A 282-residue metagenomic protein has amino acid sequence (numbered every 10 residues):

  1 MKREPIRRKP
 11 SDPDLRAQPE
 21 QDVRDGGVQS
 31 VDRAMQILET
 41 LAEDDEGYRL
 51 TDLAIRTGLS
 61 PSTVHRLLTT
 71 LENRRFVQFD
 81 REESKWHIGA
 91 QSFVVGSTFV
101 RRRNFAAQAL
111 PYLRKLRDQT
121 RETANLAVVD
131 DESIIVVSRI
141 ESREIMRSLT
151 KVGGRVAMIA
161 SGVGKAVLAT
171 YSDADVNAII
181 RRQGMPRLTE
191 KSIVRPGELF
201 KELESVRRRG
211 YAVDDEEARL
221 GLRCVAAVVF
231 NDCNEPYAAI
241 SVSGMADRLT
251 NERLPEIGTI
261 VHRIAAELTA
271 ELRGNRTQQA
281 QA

Functional and structural regions predicted by a protein language model:
K2-A107, A266-G274: N-terminal helix-turn-helix
K2-A17, I145-A218: Short, solvent-exposed recognition segments
G27-V31, L50, K85, G89 (+9 more regions): Short, structured helix-loop boundary elements
E82-Q183: Amphipathic alpha-helical effector-binding/dimerization core of metabolite-sensing transcriptional regulators
M158-S161, P255-N275: Short, solvent-exposed cationic patches
D175-A178, R182-G184, A265-A282: Cysteine/selenocysteine-centered motifs that mediate thiol-based redox chemistry or coordinate metal-sulfur cofactors
R195-A265, A282: Extended hydrophobic
